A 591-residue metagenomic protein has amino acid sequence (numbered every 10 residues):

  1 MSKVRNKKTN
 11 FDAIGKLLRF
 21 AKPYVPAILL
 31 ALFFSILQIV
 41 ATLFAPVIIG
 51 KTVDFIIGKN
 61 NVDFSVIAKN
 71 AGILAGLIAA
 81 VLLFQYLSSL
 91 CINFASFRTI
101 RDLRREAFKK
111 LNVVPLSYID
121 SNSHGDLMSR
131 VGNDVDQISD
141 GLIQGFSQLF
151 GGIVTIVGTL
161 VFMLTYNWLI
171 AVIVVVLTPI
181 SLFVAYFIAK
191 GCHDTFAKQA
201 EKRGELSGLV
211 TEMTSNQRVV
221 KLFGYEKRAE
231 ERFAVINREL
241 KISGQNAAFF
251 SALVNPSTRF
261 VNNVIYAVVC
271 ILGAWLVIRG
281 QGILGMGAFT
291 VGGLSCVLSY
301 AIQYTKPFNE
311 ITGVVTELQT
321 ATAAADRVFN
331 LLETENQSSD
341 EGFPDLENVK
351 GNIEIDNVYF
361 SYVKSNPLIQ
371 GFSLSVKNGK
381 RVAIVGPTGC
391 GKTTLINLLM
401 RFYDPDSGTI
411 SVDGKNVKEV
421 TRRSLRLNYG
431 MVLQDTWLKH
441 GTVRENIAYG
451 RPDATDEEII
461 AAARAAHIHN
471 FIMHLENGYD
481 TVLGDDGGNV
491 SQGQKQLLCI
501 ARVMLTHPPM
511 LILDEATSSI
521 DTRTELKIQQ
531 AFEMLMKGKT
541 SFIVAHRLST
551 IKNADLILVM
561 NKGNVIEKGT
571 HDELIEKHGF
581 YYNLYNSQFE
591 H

Functional and structural regions predicted by a protein language model:
M1-T42, I57-L74, S88-I92, S96 (+10 more regions): Membrane-integrated ABC transporters
K3, N10, F33-F34, A41-D54 (+13 more regions): Juxtamembrane helix-loop junctions of ABC transporter transmembrane domains
L18, L116-S117, V135-L142, F146 (+6 more regions): An intracellular "coupling" helix at the cytosolic face of ABC transporter transmembrane type-1 domains
I28-F84, L164-L169, G280-G285, V291: Transmembrane helix-loop-helix hairpins at lipid-water interfaces of multipass membrane proteins, especially the type-1
A41, A45, F84, S88 (+4 more regions): Hydrophobic alpha-helical transmembrane segments of ABC transporter permease domains
L111, F233, V328, I355-N357: Conserved catalytic Walker-motif region of ABC-type ATPase nucleotide-binding domains
F162-V176, F250-D326, L331-L332: Helix-loop-helix
D340, L346-H591: ABC-type nucleotide-binding domain
